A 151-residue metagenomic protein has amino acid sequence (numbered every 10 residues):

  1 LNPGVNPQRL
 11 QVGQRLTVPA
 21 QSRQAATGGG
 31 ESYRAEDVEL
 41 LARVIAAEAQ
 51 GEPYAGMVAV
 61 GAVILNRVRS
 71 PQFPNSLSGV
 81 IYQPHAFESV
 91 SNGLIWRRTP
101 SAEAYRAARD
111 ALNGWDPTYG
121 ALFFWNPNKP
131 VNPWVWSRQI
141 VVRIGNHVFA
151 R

Functional and structural regions predicted by a protein language model:
L1-T27: Extracellular LysM carbohydrate-binding repeats and other cell-envelope/extracellular binding modules
G30-R151: Bacterial extracytoplasmic/cell-wall-associated proteins, especially those involved in peptidoglycan
